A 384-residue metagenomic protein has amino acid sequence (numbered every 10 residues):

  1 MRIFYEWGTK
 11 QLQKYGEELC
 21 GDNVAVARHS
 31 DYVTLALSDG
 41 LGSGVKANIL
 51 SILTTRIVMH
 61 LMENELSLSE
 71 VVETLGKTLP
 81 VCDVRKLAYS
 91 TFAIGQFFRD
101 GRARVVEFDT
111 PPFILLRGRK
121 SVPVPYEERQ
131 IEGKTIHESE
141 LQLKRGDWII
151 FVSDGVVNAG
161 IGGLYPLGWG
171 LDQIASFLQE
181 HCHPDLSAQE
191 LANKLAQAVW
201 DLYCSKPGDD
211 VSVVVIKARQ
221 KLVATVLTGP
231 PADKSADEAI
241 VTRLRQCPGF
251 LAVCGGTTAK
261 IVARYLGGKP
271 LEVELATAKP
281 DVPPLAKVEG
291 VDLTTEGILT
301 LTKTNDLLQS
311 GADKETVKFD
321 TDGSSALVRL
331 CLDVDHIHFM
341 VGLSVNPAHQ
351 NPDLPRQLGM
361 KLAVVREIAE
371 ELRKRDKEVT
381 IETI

Functional and structural regions predicted by a protein language model:
M1-E18: Regulatory cytosolic signal-relay segments
Q13-K14, A25, V81-D83, A93-I94 (+6 more regions): A generic local secondary-structure boundary/capping motif
E17-R28, P123-G162: Acidic loop->beta-strand submotif enriched in PP2C/PPM serine/threonine phosphatases
C20, L50-R119, I136, A188-I216: Catalytic core of PPM/PP2C metal-dependent serine/threonine phosphatase domains
N23-G76, I150, G162-D172: Primarily the active-site beta-strand->alpha-helix module of PP2C/PPM metal-dependent phosphatases, and frequently
S30-S43, E107, Q142-Y165, I216 (+2 more regions): Conserved beta-strand-loop-short alpha-helix elements that form and flank the Mn2+/Mg2+-coordinating active site
N158-T242, Q246-G249, G268-I384: C-terminal catalytic subdomain
K206, G249-A263: Conserved phosphate/anionic-ligand binding catalytic regions in large, soluble enzymes, centered on
